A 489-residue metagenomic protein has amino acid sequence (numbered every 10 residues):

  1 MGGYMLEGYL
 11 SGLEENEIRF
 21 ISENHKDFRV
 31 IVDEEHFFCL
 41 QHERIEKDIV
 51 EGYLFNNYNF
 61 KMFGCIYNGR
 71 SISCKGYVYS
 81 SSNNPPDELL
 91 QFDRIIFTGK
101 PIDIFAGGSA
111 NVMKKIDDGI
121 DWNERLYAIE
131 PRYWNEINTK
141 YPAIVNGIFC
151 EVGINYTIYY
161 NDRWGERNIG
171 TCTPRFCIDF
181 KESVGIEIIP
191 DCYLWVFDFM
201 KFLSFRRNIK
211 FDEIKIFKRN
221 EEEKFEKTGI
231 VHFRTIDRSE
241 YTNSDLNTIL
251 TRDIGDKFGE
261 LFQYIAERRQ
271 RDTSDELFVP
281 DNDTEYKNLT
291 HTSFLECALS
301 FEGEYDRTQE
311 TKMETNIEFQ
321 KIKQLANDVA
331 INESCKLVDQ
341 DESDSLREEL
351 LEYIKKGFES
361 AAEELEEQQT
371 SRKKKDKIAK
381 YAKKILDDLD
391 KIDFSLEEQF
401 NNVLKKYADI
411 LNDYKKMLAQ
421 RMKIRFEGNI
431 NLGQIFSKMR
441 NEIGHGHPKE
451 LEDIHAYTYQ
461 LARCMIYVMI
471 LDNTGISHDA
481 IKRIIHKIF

Functional and structural regions predicted by a protein language model:
M1-I209: Long, contiguous, compositionally biased segments that the model treats as domain-scale units
G3-E7, E15, G76-R94, I230-I236 (+1 more regions): Short N-terminal signal/transit or membrane-insertion segments and the immediately adjacent low-complexity/disordered
L13, E23-E34, G107-G108, M113-K114 (+2 more regions): Short, charged N-terminal helix-start/capping segments
R19, R29, R44, R70 (+22 more regions): Arginine residue identity/basic-tract feature
R125-A143, V231-L246, E397-L411: Charged, low-complexity, helix/coiled-coil-prone segments
E187-E260: Internal, Lys/Arg-enriched amphipathic helical interaction segments that engage polyanionic partners
E240-F489: Amphipathic, oligomerization/interface secondary-structure segments
